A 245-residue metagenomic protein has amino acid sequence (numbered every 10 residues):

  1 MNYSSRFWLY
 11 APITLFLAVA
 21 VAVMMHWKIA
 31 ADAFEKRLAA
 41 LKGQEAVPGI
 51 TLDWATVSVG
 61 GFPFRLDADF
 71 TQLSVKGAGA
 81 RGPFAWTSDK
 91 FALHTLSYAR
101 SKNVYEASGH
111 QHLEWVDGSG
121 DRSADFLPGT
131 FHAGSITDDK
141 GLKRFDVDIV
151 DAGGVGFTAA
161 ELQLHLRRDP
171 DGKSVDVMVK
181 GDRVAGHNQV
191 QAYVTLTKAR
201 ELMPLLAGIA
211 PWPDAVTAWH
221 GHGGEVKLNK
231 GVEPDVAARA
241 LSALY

Functional and structural regions predicted by a protein language model:
Y3, W8-A22, H26-Y245: Glycine-rich, small/hydroxylated-residue low-complexity segments
